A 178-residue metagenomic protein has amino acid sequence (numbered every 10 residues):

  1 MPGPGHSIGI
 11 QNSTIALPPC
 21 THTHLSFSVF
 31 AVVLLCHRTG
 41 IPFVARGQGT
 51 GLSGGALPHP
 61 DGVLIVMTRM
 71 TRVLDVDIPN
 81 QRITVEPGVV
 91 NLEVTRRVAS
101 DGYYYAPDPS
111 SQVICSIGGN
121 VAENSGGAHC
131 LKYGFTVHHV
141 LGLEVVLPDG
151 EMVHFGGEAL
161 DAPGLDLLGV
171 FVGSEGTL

Functional and structural regions predicted by a protein language model:
M1, L25-S28, N80, G88: Intrinsic-disorder/low-complexity, polar/charged segments
P2-I10: Low-complexity, intrinsically disordered Ser/Thr/Pro- and acidic-rich segments
G3, T14-I15, G126: Intrinsically disordered, low-complexity segments enriched in glycine/proline and serine/threonine
H6, H22-H24, H37, H59 (+3 more regions): Histidine (H) residue identity feature
I10-Q11, E123: Generic cytosolic/nucleocytoplasmic N-terminal low-complexity/intrinsically disordered segments
T14-A16, C20-M70: Glycine-rich N-terminal segment of FAD-binding domains in flavoprotein oxidoreductases, spanning the beta-loop-helix
R72-L178: FAD-binding subdomain of flavoenzyme oxidoreductases
